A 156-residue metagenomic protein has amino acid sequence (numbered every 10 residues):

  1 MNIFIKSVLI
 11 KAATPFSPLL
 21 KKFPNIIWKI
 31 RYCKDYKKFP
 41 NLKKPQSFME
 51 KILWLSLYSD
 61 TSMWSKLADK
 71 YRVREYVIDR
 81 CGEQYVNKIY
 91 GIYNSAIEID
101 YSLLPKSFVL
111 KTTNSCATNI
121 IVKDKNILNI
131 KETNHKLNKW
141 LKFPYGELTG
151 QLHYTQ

Functional and structural regions predicted by a protein language model:
M1-T61: Membrane-proximal basic amphipathic "stem/tether" segments
L53, Y58-D60, S65-Q156: Active-site nucleotide/adenylate-binding loops and adjacent lid/helix of ATP-dependent enzymes
